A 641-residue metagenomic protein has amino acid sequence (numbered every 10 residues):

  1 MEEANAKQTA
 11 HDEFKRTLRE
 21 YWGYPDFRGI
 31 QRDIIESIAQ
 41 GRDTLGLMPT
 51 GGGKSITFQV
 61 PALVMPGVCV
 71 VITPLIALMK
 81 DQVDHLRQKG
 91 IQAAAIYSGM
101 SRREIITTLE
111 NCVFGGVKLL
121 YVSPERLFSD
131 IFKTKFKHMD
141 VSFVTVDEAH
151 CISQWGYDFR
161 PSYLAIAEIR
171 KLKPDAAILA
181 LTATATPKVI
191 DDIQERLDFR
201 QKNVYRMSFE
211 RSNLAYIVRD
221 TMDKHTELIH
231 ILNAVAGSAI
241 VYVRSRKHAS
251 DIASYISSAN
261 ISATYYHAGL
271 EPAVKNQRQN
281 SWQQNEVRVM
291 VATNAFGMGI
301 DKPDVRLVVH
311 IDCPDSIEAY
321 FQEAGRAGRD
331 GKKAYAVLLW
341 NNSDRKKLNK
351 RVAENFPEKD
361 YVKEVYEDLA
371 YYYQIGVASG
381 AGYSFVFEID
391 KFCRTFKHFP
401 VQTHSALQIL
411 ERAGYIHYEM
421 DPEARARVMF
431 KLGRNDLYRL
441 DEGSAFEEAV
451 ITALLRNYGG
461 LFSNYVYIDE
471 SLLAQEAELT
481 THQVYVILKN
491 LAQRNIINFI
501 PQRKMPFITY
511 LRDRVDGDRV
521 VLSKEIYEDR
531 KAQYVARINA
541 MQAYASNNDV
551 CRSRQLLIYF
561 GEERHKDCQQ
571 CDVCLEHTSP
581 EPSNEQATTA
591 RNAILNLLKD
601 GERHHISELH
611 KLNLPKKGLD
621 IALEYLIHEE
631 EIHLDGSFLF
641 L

Functional and structural regions predicted by a protein language model:
M1-E3, L120, A253, E608 (+1 more regions): Intrinsically disordered, low-complexity N-terminal extensions of nucleic-acid-metabolism proteins
E2-Y21, P25-G29, D33-S55, A62-M65 (+2 more regions): Helicase motor core with emphasis on the C-terminal RecA-like subdomain
G23, N233, K611-L614, E624: Amphipathic alpha-helical interaction elements
S212, K504, S637-F638: Beta-strand-connecting loop/turn residues
E358-R514, R519-A622, E629-L634: C-terminal accessory/connector segments of nucleic-acid motor ATPases
